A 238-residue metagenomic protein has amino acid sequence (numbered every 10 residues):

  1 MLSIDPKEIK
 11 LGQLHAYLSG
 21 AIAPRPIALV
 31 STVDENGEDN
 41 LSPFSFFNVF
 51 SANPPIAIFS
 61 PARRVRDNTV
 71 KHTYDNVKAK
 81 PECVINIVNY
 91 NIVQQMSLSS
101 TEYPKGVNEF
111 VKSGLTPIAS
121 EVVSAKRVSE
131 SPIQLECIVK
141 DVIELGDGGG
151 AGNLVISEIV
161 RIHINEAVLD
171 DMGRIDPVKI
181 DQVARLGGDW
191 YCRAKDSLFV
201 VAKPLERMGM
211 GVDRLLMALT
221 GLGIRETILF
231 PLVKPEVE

Functional and structural regions predicted by a protein language model:
M1-L205: Basic, polyanion-binding surface patches
E206-E238: Class II aminoacyl-tRNA synthetase catalytic cores and aaRS-like
